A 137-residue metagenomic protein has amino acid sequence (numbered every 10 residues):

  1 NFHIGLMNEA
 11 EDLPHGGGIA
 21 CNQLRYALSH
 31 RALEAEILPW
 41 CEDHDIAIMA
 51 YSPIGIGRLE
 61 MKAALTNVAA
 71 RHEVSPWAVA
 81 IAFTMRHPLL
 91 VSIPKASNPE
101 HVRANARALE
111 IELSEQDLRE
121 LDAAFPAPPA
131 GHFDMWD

Functional and structural regions predicted by a protein language model:
N1-D137: Beta/alpha (TIM)-barrel catalytic core signal, keyed to glycine-rich beta->alpha loops juxtaposed to Asp/Glu that bind
